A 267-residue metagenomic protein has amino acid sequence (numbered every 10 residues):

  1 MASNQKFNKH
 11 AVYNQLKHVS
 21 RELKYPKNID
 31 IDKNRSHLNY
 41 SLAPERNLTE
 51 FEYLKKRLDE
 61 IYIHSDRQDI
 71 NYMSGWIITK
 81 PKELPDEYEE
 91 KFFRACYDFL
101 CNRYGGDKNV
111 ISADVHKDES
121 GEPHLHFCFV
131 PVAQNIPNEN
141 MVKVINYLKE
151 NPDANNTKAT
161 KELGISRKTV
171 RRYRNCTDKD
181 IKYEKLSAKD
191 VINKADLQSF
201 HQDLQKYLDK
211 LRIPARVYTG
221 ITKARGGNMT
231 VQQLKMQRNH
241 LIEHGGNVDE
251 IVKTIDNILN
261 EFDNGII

Functional and structural regions predicted by a protein language model:
M1-E150, A154, K158-K168, R172-I267: N-terminal nicking endonuclease/strand-transfer module with a His-rich metal-binding environment and a catalytic Tyr
